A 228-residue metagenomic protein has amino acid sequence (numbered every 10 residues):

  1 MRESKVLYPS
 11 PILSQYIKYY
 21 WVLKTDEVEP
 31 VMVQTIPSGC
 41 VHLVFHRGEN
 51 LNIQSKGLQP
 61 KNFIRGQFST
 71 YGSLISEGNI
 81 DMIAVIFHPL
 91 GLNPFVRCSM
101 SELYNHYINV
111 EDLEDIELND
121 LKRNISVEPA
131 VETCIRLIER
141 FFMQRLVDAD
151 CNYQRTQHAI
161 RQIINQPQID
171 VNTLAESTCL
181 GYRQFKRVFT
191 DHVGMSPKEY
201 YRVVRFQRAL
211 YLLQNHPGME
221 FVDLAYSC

Functional and structural regions predicted by a protein language model:
M1-Q157, R161-N172, S177-Y182, S196 (+2 more regions): Alpha-helical bundle regulatory/interaction domains
V171, V188-F189: Extended amphipathic alpha-helical scaffolding segments in membrane-proximal extra-membrane regions of membrane
F189-P197: HTH DNA-binding helix-turn interface
Y201-Y211: Short, basic, alpha-helical segments at the C-terminal edge of helix-turn-helix-like DNA-binding modules
